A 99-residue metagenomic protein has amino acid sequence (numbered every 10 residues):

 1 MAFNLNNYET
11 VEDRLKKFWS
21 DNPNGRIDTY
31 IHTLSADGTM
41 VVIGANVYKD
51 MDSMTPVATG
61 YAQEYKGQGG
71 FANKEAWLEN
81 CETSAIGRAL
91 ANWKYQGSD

Functional and structural regions predicted by a protein language model:
M1-P23: Basic/polar, acidic-poor N-terminal "presequence/leader" segments that form or can form short amphipathic helices
N4, E9-E12, M40-D99: Glycine-rich and polybasic anion-binding loops at the starts of cofactor/ligand-binding domains
F18, D28-Y30, S84-I86: N-terminal, helix-rich and Lys/Arg-enriched segments in bacterial and organellar proteins
S20, N24, D50-S53: Short helix-loop boundary/capping segments at the starts of domains
R26-A36: Short amphipathic beta-strand and strand-loop transition segments with alternating hydrophobic
